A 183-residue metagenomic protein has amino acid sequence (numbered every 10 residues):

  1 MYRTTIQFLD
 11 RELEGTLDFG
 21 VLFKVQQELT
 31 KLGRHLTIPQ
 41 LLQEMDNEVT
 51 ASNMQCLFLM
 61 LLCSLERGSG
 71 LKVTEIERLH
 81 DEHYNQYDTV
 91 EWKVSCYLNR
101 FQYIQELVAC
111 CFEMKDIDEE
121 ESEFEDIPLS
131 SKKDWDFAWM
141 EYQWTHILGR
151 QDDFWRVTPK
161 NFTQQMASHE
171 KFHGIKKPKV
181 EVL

Functional and structural regions predicted by a protein language model:
M1-L183: Charged interaction scaffolds used for protein-protein
